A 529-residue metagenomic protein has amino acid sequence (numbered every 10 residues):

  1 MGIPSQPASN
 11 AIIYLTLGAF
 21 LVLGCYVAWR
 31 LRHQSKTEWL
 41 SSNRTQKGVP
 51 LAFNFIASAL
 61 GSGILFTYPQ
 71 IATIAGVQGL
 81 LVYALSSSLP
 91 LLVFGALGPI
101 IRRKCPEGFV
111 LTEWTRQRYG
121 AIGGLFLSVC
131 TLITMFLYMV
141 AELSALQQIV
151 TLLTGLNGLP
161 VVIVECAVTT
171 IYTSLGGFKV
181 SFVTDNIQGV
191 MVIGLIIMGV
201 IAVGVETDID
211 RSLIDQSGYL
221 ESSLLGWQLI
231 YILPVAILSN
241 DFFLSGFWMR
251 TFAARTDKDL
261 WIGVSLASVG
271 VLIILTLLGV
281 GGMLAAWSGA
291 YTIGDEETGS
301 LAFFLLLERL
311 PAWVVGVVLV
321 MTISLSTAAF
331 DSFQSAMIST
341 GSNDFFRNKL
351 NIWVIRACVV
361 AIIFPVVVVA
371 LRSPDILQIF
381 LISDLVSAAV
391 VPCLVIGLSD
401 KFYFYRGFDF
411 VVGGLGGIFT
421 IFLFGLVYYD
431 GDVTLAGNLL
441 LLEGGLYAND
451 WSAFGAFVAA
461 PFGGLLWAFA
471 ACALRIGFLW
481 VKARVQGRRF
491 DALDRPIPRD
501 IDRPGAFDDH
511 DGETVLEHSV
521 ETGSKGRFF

Functional and structural regions predicted by a protein language model:
G2-F66, T173-K179, L195, A506: Membrane-interface "cap" regions at the ends of multi-pass membrane proteins
V27-R32, M135-L143, Q147-V164, V168-T169 (+6 more regions): Hydrophobic alpha-helical segments and their helix-loop junctions in multi-pass secondary transporters
L31-S35, G431-F529: Terminal cytosolic tails of multi-pass membrane transporters, especially the segment immediately following the final
L40-E107, F247-T292, L305-L325: Membrane-interface helix-loop-helix modules in multi-pass membrane proteins
L81-T173, A236-I237, T322-S332, I352: Helix-loop-helix module between adjacent transmembrane segments
G108-R116, G177-N186, F243-T276, Y291-A302 (+5 more regions): Hydrophobic, small-residue-rich membrane helices and short re-entrant helix-turn-helix hairpins that build
R118-L125, F136, S332, S339-Q378 (+1 more regions): Loop-to-transmembrane helix boundary motifs in multi-pass membrane proteins
C130-V140, M191-A202, Y231-F242, D257-G289 (+3 more regions): Selective recognition of specific alpha-helical transmembrane segments in multi-pass small-molecule
